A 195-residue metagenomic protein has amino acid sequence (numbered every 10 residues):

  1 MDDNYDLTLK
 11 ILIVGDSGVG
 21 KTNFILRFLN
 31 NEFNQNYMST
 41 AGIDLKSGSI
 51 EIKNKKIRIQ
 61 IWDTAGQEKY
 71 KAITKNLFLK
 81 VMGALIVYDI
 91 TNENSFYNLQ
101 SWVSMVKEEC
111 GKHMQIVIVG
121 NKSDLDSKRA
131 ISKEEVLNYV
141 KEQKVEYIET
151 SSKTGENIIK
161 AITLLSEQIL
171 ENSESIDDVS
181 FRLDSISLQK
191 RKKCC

Functional and structural regions predicted by a protein language model:
M1-G18, T22, L26-L29, E51-K56 (+1 more regions): Conserved P-loop small GTPase signature centered on TRAFAC-class small GTPases
L29-K56: Switch I (effector-binding) loop of TRAFAC-class P-loop GTPase G-domains
K46, K71-N76: Conserved alpha-helical scaffold flanking the Walker A/P-loop in AAA+ ATPase domains
G48, Q60-W62, Y88, W102: WD40-repeat beta-propellers
I57-K71: Switch II (G3) loop of P-loop NTPases
T64-Q67, N92-E93, G155: The beta1-alpha1 cofactor-binding region of Rossmann-like NAD(H)/NADP(H)-dependent oxidoreductases
K80-Q100, C110-H113, S123-A130, K153: Conserved Switch II/interswitch segment of TRAFAC-class P-loop GTPases
S101-S104, T163: Generic recognition of well-ordered alpha-helical segments within structured catalytic/regulatory domains
